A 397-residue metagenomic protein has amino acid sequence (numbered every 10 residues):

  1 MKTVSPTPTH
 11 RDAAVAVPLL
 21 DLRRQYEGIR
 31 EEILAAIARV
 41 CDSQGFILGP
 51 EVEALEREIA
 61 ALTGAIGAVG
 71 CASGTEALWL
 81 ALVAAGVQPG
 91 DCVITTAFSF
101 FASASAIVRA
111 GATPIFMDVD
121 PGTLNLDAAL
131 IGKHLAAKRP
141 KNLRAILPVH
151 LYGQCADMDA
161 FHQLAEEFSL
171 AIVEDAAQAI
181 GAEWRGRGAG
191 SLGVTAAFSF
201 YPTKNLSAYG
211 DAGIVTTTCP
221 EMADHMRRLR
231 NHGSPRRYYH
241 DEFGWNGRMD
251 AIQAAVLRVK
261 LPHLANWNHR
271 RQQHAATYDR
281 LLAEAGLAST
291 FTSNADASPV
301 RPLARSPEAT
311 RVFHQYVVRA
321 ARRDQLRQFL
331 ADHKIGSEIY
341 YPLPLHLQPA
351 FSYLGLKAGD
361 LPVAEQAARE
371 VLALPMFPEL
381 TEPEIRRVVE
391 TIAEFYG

Functional and structural regions predicted by a protein language model:
K2-V4, T9-H10, A16, R23 (+8 more regions): PLP-dependent aminotransferase class I/II
R11-A16, R24-F46: Glycine-rich phosphate-binding segment of PLP-dependent enzymes
V17, D91-C92, L170-A171: Hydrophobic "anchor" residues on beta-strands that sit immediately upstream of conserved functional sites
S43-C92, A106-V108, F116-D118, R187: Phosphate-binding glycine-rich loop
W79-K141, A145-L147: Conserved PLP-anchoring active-site segment centered on the Schiff-base-forming lysine
A110, E167-F168, H333: Helix C-cap/helix->beta junction micro-motif
G122-A208, I214-T216, A373: Active-site phosphate-binding strand-loop segment of PLP-dependent enzymes
